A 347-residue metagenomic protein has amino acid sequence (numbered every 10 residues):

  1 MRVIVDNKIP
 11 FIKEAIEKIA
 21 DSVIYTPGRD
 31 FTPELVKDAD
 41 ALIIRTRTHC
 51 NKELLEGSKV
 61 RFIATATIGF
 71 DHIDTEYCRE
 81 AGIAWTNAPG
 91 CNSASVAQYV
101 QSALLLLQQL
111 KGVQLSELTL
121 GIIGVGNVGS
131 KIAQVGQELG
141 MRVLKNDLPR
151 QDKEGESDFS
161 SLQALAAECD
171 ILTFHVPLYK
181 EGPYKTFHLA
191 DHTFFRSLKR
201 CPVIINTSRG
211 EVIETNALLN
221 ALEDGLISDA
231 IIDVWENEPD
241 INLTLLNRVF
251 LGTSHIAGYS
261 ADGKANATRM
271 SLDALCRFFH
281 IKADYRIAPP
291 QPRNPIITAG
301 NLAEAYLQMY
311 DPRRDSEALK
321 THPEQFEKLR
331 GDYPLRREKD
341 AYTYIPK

Functional and structural regions predicted by a protein language model:
M1-A39: N-terminal glycine-/charge-rich "phosphate-binding" loop or analogous flexible N-terminal tail
D6, I44-R45, A66, T173-L178 (+1 more regions): Short, well-ordered coil/turn residues at beta-beta hairpins and beta-strand->alpha-helix junctions within
N7, P89, A97, S116-Q137: Glycine-rich adenosine-cofactor-binding loop
P10, E138-G155: NAD(P)-binding Rossmann-fold cofactor-contacting core
D40-V113: Phosphate/diphosphate ligand-binding glycine-rich loop within oxidoreductases
C50, Q151-L243: Rossmann-like adenosine-cofactor binding region
A97-V113, Q137-M141, R269-F278: Oxidoreductase and adenylate-handling cofactor-binding alpha/beta cores
C201, S208-K347: Rossmann-like dinucleotide-binding domain for NAD(H)/NADP(H)
